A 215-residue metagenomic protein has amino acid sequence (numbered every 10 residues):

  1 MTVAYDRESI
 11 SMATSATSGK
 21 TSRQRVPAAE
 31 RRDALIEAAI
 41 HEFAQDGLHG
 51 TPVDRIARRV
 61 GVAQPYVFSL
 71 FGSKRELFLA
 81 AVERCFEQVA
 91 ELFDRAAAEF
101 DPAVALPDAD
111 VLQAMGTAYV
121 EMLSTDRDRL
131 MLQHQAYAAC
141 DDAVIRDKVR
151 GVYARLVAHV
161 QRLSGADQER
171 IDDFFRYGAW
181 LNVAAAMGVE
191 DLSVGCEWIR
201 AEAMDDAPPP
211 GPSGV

Functional and structural regions predicted by a protein language model:
M1-D46, G50-R59, E76: Basic, helix-initiating cap at the start of DNA-binding domains
S22-V26, E30, G72, E76 (+4 more regions): Residues at secondary-structure transition points
A34-H41, Q45, R59, S69 (+3 more regions): Alpha-helical structural segments
P65: Key DNA-contact positions within bacterial/archaeal DNA-binding proteins
G72-E76, S124, D128, G165: Residues in soluble alpha-helical coiled-coils and helical-bundle/repeat scaffolds
A96, F100, Y137-C140: Secondary-structure edge/capping motif, primarily at the C-terminal ends of alpha-helices and the immediately following
L106-H134, A139-V144: Helical hydrophobic small-molecule/effector-binding pocket
A143-V215: Hydrophobic/aromatic-rich alpha-helical bundle segments in the mid-to-C-terminal region
